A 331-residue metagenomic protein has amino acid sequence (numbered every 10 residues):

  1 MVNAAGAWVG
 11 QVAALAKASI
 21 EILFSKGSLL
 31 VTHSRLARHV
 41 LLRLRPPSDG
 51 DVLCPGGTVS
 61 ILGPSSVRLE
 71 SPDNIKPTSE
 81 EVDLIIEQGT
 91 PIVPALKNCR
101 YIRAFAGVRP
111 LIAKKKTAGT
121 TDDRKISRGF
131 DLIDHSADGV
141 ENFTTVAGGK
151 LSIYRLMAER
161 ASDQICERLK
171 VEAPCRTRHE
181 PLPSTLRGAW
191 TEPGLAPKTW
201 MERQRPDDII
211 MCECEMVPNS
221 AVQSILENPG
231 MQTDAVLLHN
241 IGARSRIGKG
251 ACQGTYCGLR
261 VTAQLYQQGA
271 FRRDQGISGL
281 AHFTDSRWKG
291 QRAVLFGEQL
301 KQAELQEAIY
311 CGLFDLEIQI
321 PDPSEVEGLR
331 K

Functional and structural regions predicted by a protein language model:
M1-G6: Short hydrophobic core segments
A7, S66: Flexible, active-site-proximal loop/turn residues at the rims of small-molecule/cofactor binding pockets and catalytic
Q11-A14, S19-S28, T32-I61, R68-K249 (+2 more regions): C-terminal catalytic lobe of FAD-dependent flavoproteins
A196-T199, A221, R260, E304 (+1 more regions): Exposed alpha-helical structural elements
A251-Q267: Alpha-helical interaction/regulatory segments in DNA maintenance proteins
F271-K331: Low-complexity, small/polar and acidic-rich linker and loop segments
